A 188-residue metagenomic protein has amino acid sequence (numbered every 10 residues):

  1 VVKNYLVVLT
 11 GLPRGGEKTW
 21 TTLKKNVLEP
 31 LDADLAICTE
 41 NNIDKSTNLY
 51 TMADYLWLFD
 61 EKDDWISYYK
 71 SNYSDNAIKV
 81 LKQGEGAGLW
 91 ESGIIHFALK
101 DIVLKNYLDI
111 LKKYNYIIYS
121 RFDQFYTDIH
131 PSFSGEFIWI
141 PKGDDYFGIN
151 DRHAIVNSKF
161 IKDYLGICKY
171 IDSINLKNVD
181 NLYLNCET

Functional and structural regions predicted by a protein language model:
V1-T188: ER/Golgi luminal nucleotide-sugar-dependent glycosyltransferases, focusing on the catalytic module
